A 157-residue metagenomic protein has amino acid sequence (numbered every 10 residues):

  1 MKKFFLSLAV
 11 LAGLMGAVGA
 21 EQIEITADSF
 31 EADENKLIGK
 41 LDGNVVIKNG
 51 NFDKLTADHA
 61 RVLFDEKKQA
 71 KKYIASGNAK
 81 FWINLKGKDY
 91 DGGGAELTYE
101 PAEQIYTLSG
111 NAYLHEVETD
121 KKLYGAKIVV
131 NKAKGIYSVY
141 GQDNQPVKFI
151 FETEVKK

Functional and structural regions predicted by a protein language model:
M1-K157: Mature-chain termini and adjacent capping regions
